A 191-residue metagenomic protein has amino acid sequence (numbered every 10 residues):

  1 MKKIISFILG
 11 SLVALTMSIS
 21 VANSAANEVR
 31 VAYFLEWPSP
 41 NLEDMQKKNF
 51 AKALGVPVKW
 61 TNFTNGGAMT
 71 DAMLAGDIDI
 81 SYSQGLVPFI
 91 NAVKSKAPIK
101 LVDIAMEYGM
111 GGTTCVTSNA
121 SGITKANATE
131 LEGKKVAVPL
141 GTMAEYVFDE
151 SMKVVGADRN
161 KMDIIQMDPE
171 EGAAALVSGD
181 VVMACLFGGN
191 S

Functional and structural regions predicted by a protein language model:
M1-I8: Bacterial N-terminal signal peptides that target proteins for export
F7, A14-N23: C-terminal segment of classical bacterial N-terminal signal peptides
I8-L9, P57: A periodicity- and composition-biased signal for non-globular, repetitive helical segments
L12-V13, M110: Alpha-helical transmembrane segments and their juxtamembrane interfaces
N27-D158, D163-D168, V182, L186-G188: Short, glycine-/small- and polar/acidic-enriched structural segments that line small-molecule recognition paths
E171: Short, glycine-rich nucleotide/cofactor-binding loops
A174, S178-D180: Conserved, function-defining micro-sites of small-solute handling proteins
